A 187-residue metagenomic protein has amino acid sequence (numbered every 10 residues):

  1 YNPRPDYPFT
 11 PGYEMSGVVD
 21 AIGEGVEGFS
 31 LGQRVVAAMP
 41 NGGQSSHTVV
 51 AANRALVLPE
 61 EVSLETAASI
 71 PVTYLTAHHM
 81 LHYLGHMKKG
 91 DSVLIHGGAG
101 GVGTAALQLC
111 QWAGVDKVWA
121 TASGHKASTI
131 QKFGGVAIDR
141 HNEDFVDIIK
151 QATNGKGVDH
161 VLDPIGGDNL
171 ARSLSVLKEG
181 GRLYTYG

Functional and structural regions predicted by a protein language model:
Y1-G42: Glycine-rich beta-strand-centered segment in the early N-terminal region that forms part of a ligand/cofactor-binding
S30, A68-E143: Mid-domain Rossmann-like dinucleotide-binding core that forms the NAD(H)/NADP(H) cofactor-binding site
R34, S92, G181-R182: Short glycine-centered segments of the SAM/dcSAM-binding site in methyltransferase folds
M39-A52: A structural motif shared across PLP-dependent enzymes of the aminotransferase-like
Y83-K88, A152-G155, S175: Glycine-rich helix-loop-beta junction characteristic of Rossmann-like nucleotide cofactor-binding loops
G114-V115, H125-Q131, I165-G187: Glycine-rich phosphate-binding loop and adjacent beta-alpha segment of Rossmann(oid) nucleotide-cofactor-binding
D144-K156: Short amphipathic alpha-helix with an adjacent loop that forms part of the alpha/beta core around
K156-L162, G181-R182: Short SAM/SAH-binding signature in class I
